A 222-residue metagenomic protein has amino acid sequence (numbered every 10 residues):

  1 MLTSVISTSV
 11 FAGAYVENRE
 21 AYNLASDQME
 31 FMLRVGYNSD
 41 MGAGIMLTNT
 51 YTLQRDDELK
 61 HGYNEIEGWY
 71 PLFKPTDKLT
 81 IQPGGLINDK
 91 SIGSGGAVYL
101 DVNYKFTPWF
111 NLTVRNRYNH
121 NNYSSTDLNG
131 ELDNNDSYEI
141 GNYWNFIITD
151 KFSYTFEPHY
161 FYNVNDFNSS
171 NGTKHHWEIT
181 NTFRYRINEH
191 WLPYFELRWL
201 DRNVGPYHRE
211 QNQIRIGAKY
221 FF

Functional and structural regions predicted by a protein language model:
M1-A12: Gram-negative bacterial Sec-dependent N-terminal signal peptides
V10-Y63: Short glycine/proline- and aromatic-enriched beta-strand/turn motifs that initiate or cap beta-hairpins
A14-V16, D40-L47, F73-P83, P108-V114 (+2 more regions): Repeated loop/turn-to-beta-strand initiation elements of outer-membrane beta-barrel proteins
E20-S26, S39, N49-R55, L72 (+7 more regions): Transmembrane beta-strands of outer-membrane beta-barrel pores
D27-F31, V35, K60-I66, S94-V98 (+3 more regions): Residues that define the transmembrane beta-barrel architecture of outer-membrane proteins
D77-K78, G95-D166: Detector for outer-membrane/organellar transmembrane beta-barrel domains, recognizing the amphipathic beta-strand
F146, Y185, R209-F222: Outer-membrane beta-barrel "beta-signal"
T155-R198, P206: Outer membrane beta-barrel transmembrane domains
